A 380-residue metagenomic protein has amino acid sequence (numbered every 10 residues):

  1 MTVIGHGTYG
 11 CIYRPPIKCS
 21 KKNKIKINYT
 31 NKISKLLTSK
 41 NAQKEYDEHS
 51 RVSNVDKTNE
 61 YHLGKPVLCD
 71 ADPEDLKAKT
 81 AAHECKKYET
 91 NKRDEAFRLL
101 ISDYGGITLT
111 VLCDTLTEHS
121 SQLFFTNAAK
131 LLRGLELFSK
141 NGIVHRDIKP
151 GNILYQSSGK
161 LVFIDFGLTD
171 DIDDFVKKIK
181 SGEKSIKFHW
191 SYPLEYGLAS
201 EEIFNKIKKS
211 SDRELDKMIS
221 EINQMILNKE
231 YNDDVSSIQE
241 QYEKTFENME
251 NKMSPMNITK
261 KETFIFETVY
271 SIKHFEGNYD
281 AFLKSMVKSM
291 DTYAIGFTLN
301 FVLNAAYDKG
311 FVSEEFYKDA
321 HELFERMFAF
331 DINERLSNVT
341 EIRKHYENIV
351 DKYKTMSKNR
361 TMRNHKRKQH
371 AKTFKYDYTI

Functional and structural regions predicted by a protein language model:
T8-E84: ATP-binding glycine-rich loop module of kinase domains
E60-Q122: Conserved structural core of kinase catalytic domains
S139-Q156: Catalytic-loop of the protein kinase fold
L161-V162, F166-Y307: C-lobe/activation-segment region of protein kinase-like
E315-A329: Conserved C-terminal C-lobe helix
F330-M356: Terminal C-lobe "cap" of eukaryotic-type protein kinase domains
T355-I380: Regulatory extensions appended to serine/threonine kinase catalytic cores
